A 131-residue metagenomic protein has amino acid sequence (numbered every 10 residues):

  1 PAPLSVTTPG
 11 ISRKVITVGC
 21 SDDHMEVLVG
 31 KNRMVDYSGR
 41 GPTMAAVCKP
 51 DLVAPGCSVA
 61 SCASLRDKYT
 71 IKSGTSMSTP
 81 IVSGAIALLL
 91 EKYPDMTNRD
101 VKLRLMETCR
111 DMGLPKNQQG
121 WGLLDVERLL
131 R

Functional and structural regions predicted by a protein language model:
P1-P3: Short acidic loop-to-helix transition motifs that present clustered carboxylates
T7-E91, R128: Extracellular S/T/G-rich loop segment that most often corresponds to the catalytic His/Ser-adjacent loop
E91-R131: C-terminal subdomain of the subtilisin-like protease fold in secreted/lumenal serine endopeptidases
